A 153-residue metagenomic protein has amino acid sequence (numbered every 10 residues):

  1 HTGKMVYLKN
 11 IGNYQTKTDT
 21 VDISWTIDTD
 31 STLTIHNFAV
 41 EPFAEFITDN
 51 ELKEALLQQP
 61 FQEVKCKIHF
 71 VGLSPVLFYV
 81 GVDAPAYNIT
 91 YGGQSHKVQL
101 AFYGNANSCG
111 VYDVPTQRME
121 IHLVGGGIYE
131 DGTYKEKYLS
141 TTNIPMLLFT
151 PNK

Functional and structural regions predicted by a protein language model:
H1-K153: First exposed extracellular module after export/assembly in secreted or surface-exposed proteins
